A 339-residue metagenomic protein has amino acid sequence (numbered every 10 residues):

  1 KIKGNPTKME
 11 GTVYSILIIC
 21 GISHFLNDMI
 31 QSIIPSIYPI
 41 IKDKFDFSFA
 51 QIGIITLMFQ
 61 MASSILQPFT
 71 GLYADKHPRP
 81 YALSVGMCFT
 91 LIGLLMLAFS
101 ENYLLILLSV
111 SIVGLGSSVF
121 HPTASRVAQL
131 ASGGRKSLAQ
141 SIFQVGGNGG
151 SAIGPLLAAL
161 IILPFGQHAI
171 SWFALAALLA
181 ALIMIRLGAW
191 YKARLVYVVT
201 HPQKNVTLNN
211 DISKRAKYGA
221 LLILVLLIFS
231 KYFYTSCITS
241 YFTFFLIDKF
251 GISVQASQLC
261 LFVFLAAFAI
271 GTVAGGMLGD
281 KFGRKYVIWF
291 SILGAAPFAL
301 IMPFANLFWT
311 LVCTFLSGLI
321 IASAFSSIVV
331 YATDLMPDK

Functional and structural regions predicted by a protein language model:
S32, Q60-P68, S151-A152, L265-V273: Residue-level signature of mid-helix packing/kink "hotspots" within the transmembrane helices of 12-pass Major
I34-P35, G219-L265: Extracytoplasmic gate region of multi-pass secondary transporters
D46, P78, F99-L104, G133 (+4 more regions): Helix-breaking motifs and short loop linkers at transmembrane-helix boundaries and internal kinks in secondary membrane
I65-Y103: Conserved MFS/SLC helix-loop-helix module at the cytosolic interface between two early adjacent transmembrane helices
S109-G146: Cytoplasmic helix-loop-helix junction between adjacent transmembrane helices in 12-TM secondary transporters
F143-A193: Helix-loop-helix hairpin linking two adjacent transmembrane segments in secondary transporters
R186-D211: Flexible cytoplasmic inter-helical loops of multi-pass small-molecule transporters
G279-I328: C-terminal transmembrane helical hairpin of 12-TM major facilitator-type secondary transporters
